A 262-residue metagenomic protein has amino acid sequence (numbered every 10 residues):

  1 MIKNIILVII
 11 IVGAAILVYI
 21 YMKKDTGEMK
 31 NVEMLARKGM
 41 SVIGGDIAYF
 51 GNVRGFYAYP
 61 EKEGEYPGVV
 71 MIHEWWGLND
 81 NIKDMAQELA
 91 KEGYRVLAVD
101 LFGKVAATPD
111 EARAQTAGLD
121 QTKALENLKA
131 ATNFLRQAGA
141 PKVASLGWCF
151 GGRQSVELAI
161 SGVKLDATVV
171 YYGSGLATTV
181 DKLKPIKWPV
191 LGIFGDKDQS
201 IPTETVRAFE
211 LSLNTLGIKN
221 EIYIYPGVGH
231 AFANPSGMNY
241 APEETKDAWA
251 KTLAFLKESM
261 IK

Functional and structural regions predicted by a protein language model:
E28-R136, N234-S236: Serine-hydrolase catalytic machinery in alpha/beta-hydrolase-like enzymes
M85, P202-S212: Short alpha-helix in the alpha/beta-hydrolase fold that links the catalytic acid
R136-W148: Alpha/beta-hydrolase fold nucleophile elbow
G147-G151, S155: Gly/Ala-rich beta-loop-alpha elbow adjacent to hydrolase catalytic centers
K164-S174: A conserved short beta-strand
I186, G192-F194: Short beta-strand/loop motif that positions the catalytic acidic residue of the alpha/beta-hydrolase fold
K197-I201: Acidic catalytic loop of the alpha/beta-hydrolase fold
N214-K262: C-terminal catalytic histidine-bearing segment of alpha/beta-hydrolase fold enzymes
